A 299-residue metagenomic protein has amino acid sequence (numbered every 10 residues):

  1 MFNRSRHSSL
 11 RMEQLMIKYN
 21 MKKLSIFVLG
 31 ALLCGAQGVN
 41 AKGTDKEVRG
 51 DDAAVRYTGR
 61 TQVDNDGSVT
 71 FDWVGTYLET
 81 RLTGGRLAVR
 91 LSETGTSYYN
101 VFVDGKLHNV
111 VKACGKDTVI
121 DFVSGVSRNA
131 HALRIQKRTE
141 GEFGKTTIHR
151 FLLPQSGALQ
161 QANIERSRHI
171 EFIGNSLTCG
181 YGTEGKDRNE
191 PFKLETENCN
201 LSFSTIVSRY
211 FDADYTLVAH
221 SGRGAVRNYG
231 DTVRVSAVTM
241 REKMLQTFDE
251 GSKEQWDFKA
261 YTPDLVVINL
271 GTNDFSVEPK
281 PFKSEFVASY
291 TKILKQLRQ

Functional and structural regions predicted by a protein language model:
M1-N3, A36, A213, G224 (+1 more regions): Short intrinsically disordered, low-complexity coil segments enriched in acidic
M1-S5, S9-G43: Bacterial Sec-dependent N-terminal signal peptides
N20, R49, Q255-K259: Poly-acidic low-complexity segments
V28, G38-I173, L177-C199: N-terminal secretory targeting modules
G75, C114, G141-K145, T183 (+1 more regions): Conserved SGNH/GDSL esterase-like catalytic core that processes O-acyl groups on lipids and polysaccharides
I164-E165, A260-Y261, Q299: Short helix-terminating capping/connector loops at secondary-structure junctions
S208, L297-R298: N-terminal cationic-hydrophobic initiation segments that often serve targeting/anchoring roles
Y290-K295: Generic structural signal for well-ordered alpha-helices, preferentially at hydrophobic/aromatic core positions
